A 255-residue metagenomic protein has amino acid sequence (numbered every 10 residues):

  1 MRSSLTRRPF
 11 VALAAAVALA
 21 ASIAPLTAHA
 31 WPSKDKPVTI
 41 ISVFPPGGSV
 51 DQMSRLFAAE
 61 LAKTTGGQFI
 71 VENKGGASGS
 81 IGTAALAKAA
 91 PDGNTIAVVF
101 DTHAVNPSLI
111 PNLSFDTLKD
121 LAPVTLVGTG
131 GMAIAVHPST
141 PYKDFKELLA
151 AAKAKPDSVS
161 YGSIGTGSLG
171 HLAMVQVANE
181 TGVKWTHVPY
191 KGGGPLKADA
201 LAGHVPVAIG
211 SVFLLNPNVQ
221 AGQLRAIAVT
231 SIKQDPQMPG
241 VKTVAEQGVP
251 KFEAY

Functional and structural regions predicted by a protein language model:
T6-A12: N-terminal export leaders
A12-P25: Bacterial N-terminal signal peptides
H29-K119, S158, G182-S211, N218: N-terminal (or domain-start) structured segment
W31-K34, K88-N94, S108-P195, K242-K251 (+1 more regions): Hinge/capping helix and adjacent helix->loop/strand transition within the periplasmic-binding protein
D101, P138, S211-F213, S231-I232: Short secondary-structure boundary segments
K143-D144, L215-Y255: C-terminal lobe and pocket-closing loops of periplasmic/extracytoplasmic Venus-flytrap solute-binding proteins
